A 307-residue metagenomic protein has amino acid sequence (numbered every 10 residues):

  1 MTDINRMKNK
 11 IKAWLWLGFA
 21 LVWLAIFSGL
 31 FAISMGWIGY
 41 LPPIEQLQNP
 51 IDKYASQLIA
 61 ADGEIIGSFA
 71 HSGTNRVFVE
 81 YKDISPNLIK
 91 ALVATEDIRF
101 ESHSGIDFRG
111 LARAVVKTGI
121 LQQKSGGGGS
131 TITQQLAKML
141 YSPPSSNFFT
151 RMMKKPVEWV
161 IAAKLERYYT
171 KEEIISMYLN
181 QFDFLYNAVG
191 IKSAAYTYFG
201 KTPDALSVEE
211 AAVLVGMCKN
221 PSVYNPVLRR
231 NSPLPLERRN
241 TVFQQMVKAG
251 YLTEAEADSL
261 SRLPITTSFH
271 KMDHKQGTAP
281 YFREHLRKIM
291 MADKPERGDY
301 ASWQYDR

Functional and structural regions predicted by a protein language model:
T2-I59, G119: N-terminal type II signal-anchor transmembrane helix that functions as the membrane-insertion/stop-transfer segment
N5-N9, A13-W16, P86, R113 (+5 more regions): Short hydrophobic helices that act as membrane-entry/anchoring signals
W37-N87: Terminal hydrophobic membrane-targeting helix
P50, E80-I132, V189-A194, F199: Flexible, acidic/glycine-enriched loop-and-adjacent beta/alpha segments that face the extracytoplasmic/periplasmic side
P50, H71-S72, S104-R109, M152-K155 (+1 more regions): Short, glycine-/polar-rich solvent-exposed loops and beta-turns at beta-strand/coil boundaries
A61-E64, H71-S72, I84-N87, T95-I98 (+7 more regions): Solvent-exposed coil/turn segments that connect beta secondary-structure elements in extracytoplasmic/periplasmic
E64-R76, L111-T118, K154-K155, Y300-W303: N-terminal periplasmic "start-of-domain" segments of outer-membrane beta-barrel proteins
K124-R307: Non-catalytic, structured segments within soluble enzyme domains
